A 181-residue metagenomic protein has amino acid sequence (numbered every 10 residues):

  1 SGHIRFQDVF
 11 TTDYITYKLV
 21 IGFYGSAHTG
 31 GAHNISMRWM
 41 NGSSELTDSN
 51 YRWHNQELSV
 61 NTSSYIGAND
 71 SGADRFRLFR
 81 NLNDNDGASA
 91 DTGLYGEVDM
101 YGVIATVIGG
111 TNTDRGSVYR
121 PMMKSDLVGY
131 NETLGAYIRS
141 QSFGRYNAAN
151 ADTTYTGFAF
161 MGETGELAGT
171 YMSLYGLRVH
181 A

Functional and structural regions predicted by a protein language model:
S1-A181: Surface-exposed molecular-recognition determinants
